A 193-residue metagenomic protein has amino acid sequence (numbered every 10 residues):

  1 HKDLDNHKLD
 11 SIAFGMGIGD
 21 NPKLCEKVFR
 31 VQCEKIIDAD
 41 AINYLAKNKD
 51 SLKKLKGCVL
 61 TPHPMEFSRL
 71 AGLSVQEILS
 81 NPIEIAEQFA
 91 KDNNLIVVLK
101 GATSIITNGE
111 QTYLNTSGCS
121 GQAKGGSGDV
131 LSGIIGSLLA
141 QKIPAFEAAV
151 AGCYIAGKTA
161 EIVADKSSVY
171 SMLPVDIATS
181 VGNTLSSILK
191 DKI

Functional and structural regions predicted by a protein language model:
H1-S117, S186-K190: Glycine-rich phosphate/dinucleotide-binding loop and adjoining beta-alpha-beta core of small-molecule
S11, G15-G17, K124, S132 (+4 more regions): Alpha-helical transmembrane segments in multi-pass membrane proteins
G17-N21, T103, S120, S127-L131 (+2 more regions): Gly/Ser/Thr-rich beta-alpha loop segments that engage phosphate groups in nucleotides
S68-R69, K124-I155: Short, small-residue alpha-helix embedded
A71, T116-Q122, S132, I162-V169: Short beta-alpha connecting loops at secondary-structure transitions that line or flank enzyme active sites
P82-K91, A145-K158, P174-G182: Short, well-structured alpha-helical segments that form the helix of a local strand-helix-strand
A160-I193: Charged C-terminal helix
